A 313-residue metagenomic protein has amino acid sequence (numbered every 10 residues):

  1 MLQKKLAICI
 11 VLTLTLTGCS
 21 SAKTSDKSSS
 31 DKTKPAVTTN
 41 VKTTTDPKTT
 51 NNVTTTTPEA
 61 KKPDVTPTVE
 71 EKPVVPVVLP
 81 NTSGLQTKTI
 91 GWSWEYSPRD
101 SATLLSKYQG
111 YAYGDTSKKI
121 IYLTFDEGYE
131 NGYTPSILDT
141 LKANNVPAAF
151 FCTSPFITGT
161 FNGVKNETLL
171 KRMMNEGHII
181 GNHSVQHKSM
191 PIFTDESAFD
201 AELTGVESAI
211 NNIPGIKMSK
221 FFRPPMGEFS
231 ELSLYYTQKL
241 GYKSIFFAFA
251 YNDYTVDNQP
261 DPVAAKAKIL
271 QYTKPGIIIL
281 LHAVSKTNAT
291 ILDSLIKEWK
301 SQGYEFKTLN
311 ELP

Functional and structural regions predicted by a protein language model:
M1-T24: Sec-dependent N-terminal signal peptides of Gram-positive bacterial secreted proteins and lipoproteins
L14-T15, S136, G159: Alpha-helical transmembrane segments and their juxtamembrane interfaces
C19-L123, E130-S136, A143, V164 (+3 more regions): N-terminal pre-catalytic segment of deacetylase/amide-hydrolase enzymes
V77-V78, K119-I121, Y133, K142-L280: Metal-dependent polysaccharide deacetylase catalytic core of the NodB/CE4 family, i.e., the active-site-bearing domain
Y129-E130, Q186, S285: Short, glycine/acidic-enriched loop or turn micro-motifs at the edges of active sites
I137, L234-Y236, L292-D293: Short amphipathic alpha-helical segments
T273-N310: Catalytic grooves of carbohydrate-active enzymes
